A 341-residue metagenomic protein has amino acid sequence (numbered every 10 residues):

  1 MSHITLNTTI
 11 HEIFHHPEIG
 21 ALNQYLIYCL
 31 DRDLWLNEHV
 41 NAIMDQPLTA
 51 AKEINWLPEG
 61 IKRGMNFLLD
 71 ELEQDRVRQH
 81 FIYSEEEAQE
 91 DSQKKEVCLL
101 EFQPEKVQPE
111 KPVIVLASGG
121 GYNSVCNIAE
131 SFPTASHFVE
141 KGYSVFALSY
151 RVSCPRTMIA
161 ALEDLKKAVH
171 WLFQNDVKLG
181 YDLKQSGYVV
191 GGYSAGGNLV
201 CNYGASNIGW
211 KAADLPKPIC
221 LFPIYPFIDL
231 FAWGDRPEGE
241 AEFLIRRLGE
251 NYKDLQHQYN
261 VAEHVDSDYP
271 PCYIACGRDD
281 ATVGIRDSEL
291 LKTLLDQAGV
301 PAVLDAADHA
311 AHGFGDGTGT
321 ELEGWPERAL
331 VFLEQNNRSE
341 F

Functional and structural regions predicted by a protein language model:
S2-F341: Alpha/beta-hydrolase superfamily serine-hydrolase fold, recognizing
